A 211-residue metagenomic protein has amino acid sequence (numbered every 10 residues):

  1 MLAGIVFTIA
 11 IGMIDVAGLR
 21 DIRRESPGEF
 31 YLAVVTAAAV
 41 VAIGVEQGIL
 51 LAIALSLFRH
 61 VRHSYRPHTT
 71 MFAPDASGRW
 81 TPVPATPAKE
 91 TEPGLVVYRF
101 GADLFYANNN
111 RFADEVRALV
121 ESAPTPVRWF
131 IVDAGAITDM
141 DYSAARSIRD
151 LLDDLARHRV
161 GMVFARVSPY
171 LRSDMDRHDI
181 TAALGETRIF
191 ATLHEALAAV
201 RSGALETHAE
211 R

Functional and structural regions predicted by a protein language model:
M1-V6, G48: Structural signature of hydrophobic alpha-helical transmembrane segments
G4-I9, R149: Re-entrant/interfacial helical elements at transmembrane boundaries that shape and gate the permeation pathway
G12-A183, R201, R211: The feature marks cytosolic C-terminal regulatory regions of anion transporters and related permeases
A183-A199: Short acidic-hydrophobic, aromatic-tinged amphipathic segments that line or gate anion-handling sites
A198-H208: Short, surface-exposed amphipathic charged segments that create phosphate/polyanion-binding patches used for binding
